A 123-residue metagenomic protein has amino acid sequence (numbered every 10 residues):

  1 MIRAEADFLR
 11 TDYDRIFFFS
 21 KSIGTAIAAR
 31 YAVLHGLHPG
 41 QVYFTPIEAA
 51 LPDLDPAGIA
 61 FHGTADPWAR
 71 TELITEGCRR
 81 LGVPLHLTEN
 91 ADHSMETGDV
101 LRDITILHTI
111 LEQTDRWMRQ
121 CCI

Functional and structural regions predicted by a protein language model:
E5-P56: Primarily recognizes the serine-hydrolase "nucleophile elbow" in alpha/beta-hydrolase and SGNH/GDSL folds
F8, T109, Q113-C121: C-terminal alpha-helix
P46, G63-T64, N90: Cofactor-binding loop segments of dinucleotide-utilizing enzymes, especially the Rossmann-like FAD- and NAD(P)+-binding
L54-D55, A60-H62, D66: Short beta-strand/loop motif that positions the catalytic acidic residue of the alpha/beta-hydrolase fold
T64-A69, H93-S94: Acidic catalytic loop of the alpha/beta-hydrolase fold
T71-T75: Short, surface-exposed alpha-helical segments at coil->helix boundaries
P84-H86: Conserved beta-strand segments of alpha/beta enzyme cores
A91-I106: Catalytic histidine-centered segment of alpha/beta-hydrolase-like enzymes
